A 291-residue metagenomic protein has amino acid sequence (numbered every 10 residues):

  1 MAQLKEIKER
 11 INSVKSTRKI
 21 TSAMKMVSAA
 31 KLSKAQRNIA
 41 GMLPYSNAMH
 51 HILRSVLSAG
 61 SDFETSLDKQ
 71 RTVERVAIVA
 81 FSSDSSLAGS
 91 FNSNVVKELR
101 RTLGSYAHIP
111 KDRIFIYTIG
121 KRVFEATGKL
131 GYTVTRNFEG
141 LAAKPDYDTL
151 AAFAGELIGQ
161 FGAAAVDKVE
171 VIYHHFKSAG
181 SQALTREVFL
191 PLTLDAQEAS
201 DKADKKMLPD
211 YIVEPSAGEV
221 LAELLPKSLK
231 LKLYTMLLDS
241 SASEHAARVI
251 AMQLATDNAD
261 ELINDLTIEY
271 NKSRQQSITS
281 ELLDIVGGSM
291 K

Functional and structural regions predicted by a protein language model:
M1-K291: C-terminal beta-strand-loop-alpha-helix "lid" module of Rossmann-like NAD(P)-dependent dehydrogenases
